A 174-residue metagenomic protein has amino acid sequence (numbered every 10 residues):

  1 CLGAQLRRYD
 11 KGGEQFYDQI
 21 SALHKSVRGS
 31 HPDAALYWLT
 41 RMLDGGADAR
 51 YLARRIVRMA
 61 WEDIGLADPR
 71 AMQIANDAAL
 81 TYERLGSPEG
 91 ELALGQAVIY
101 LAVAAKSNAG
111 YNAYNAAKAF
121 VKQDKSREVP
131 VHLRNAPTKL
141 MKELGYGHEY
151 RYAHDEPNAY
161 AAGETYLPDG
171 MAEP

Functional and structural regions predicted by a protein language model:
C1: Extracellular and organelle-lumenal recognition/adhesion modules and their flexible linkers in secreted
Q5-R41, R54: Conserved helicase/translocase motor-coupling segment
G29-P174: Terminal-proximal interaction/regulatory segments of ATP-powered molecular machines
